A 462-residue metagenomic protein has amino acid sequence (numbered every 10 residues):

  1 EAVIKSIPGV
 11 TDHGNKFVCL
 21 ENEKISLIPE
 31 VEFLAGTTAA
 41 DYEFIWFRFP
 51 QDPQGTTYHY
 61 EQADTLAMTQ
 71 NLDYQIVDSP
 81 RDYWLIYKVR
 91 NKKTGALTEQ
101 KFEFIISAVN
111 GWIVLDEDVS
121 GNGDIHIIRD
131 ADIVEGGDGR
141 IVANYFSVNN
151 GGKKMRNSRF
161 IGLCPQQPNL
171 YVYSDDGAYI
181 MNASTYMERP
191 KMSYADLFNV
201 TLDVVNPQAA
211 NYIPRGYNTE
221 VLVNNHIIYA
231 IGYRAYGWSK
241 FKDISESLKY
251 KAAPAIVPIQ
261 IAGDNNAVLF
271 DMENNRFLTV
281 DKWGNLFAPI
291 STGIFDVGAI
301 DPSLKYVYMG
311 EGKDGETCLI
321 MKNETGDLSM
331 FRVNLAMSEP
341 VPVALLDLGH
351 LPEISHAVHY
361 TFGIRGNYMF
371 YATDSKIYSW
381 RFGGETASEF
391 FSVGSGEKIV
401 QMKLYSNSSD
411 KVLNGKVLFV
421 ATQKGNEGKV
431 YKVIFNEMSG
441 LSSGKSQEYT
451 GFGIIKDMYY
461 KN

Functional and structural regions predicted by a protein language model:
E1-N144, D410-G415, T422-N462: Acidic/polar, low-complexity intrinsically disordered N-terminal segments immediately downstream of a Sec signal
V142-K153, R159, C164-R365, S379-E389 (+2 more regions): Preference for solvent-exposed, low-hydrophobicity sequence contexts
M155-G162, P168, A210, I399-N407 (+1 more regions): Signature of short aromatic-glycine-proline-rich micro-motifs recurring in repeat-based ectodomains
C318-L319, L418-T422: Charge-dense, extended regions
A344-V358, A387-K411, S439-D457: Conserved blade-ending motifs and adjacent loop-strand segments that build the rim/top face of beta-propeller domains
